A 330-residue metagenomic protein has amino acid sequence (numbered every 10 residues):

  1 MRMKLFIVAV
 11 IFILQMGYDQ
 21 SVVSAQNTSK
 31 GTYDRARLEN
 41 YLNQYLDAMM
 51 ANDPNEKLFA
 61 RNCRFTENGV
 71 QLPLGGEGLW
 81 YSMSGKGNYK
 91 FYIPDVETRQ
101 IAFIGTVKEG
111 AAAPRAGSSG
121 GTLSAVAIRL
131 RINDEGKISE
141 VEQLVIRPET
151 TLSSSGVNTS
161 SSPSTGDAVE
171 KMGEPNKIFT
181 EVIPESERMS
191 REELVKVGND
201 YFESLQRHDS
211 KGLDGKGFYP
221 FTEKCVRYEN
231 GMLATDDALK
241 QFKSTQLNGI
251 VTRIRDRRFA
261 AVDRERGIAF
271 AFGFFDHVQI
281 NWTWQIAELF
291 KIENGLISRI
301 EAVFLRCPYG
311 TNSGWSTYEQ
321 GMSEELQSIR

Functional and structural regions predicted by a protein language model:
M1-L5: Positively charged n-region of N-terminal signal peptides that target proteins for export
I7-G17: Bacterial N-terminal signal peptides
V23-R330: C-terminal and inter-domain tail/linker signature
